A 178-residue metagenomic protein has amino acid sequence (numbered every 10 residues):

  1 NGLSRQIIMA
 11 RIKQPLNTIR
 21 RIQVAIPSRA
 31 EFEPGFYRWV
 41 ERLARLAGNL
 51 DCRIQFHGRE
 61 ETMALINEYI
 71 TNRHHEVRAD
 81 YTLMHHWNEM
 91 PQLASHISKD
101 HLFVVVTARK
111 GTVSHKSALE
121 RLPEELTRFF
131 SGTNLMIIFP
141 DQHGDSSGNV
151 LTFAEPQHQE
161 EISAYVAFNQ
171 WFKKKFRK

Functional and structural regions predicted by a protein language model:
N1-E68, R73-N88, S98-L102, T107-K178: Intrinsically disordered or low-complexity boundary/linker segments at protein termini and domain junctions
S95: PAPS-dependent sulfotransferase catalytic core
